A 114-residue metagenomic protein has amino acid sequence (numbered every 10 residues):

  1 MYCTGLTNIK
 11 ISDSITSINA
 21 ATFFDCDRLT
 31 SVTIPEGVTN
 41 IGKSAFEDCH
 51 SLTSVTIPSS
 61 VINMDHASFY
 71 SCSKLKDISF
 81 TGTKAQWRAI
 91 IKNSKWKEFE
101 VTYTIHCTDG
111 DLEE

Functional and structural regions predicted by a protein language model:
Y2-S17, D27-N40, H50-N63, S73-A89 (+1 more regions): Structural signature of tandem-repeat unit edges
Q86-E98: Acidic/polar low-complexity surface segments
